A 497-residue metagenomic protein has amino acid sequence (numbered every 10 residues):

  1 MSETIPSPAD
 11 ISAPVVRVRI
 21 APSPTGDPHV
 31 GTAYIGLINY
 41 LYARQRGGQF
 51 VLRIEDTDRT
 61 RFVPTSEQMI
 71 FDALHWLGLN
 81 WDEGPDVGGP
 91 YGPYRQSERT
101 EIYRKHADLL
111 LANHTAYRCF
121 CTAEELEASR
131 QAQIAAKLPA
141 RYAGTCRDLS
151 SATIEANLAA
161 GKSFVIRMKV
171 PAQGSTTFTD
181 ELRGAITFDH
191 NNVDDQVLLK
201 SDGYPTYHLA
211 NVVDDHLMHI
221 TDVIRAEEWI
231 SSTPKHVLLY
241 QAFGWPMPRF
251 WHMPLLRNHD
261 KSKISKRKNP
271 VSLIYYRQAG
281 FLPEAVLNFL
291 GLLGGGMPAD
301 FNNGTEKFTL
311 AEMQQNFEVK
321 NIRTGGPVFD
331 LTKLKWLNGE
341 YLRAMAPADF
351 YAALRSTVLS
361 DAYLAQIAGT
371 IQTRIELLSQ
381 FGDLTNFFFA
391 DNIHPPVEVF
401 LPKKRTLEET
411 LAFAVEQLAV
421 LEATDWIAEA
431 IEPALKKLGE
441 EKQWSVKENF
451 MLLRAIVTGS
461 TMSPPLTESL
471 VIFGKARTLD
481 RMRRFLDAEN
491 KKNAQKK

Functional and structural regions predicted by a protein language model:
S2-A135, S231-W245, A285: N-terminal Rossmann-like or analogous alpha/beta NTP/dinucleotide-binding catalytic cores that position adenine
V18-T25, L52-D56, M218-V223, Q417 (+2 more regions): Glycine- and acidic
V30, Y276-E284, T324-D330, S360-Q366 (+2 more regions): Structural motif
N39, I70, L110, H114 (+8 more regions): Residue-level signal for inorganic ion chemistry
P93-S97, F120, L199-S201, M218-W229 (+6 more regions): Conserved phosphate-binding loops in nucleotide/dinucleotide-binding enzymes
L109, Y117-R118, T122-H252, R257-I264 (+1 more regions): Active-site cores that bind ATP or allylic diphosphates and position pyrophosphate for catalysis
P347-K442: Small-residue-rich helix-loop
W426-E489, N493: Charged substrate- and nucleic-acid-binding regions of tRNA-handling and nucleotidyl-transfer enzymes, centered on
